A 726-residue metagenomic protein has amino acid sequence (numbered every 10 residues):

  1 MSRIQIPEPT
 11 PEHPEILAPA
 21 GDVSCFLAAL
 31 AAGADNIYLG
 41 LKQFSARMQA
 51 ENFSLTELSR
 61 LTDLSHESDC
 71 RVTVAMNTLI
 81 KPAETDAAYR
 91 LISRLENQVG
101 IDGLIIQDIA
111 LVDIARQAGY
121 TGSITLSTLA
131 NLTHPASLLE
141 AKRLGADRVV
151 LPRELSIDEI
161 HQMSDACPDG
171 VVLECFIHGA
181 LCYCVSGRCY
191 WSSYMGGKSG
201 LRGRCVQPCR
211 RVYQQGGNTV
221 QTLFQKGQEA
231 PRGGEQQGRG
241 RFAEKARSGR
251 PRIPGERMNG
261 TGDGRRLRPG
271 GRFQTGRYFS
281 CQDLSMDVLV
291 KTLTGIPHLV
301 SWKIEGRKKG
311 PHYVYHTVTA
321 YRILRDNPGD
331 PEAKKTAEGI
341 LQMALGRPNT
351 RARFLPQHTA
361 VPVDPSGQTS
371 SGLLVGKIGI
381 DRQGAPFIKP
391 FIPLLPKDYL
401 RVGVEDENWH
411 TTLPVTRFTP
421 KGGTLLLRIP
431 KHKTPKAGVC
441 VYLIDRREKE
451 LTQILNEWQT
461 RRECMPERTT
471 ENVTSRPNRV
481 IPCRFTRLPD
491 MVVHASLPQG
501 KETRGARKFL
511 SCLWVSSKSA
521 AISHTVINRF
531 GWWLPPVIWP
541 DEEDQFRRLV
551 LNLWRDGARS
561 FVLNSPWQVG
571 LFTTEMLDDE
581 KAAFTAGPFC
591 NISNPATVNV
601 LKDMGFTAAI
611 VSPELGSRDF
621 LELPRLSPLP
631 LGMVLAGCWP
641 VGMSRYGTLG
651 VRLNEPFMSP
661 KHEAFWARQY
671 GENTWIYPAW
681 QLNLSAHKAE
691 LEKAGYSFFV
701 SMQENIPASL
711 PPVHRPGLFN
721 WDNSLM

Functional and structural regions predicted by a protein language model:
S2-A136, V150-S301, K308-V600, M604-M726: Active-site pocket-lining/capping segments in soluble small-molecule metabolic enzymes
R143-R148: Extended, well-folded interaction surfaces typified by the phenylalanyl-tRNA synthetase beta subunit core
